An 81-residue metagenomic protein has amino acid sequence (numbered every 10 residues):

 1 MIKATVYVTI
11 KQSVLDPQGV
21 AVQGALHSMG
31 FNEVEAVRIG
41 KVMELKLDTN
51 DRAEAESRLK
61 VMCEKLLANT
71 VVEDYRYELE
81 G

Functional and structural regions predicted by a protein language model:
M1-V42, K46-G81: Long, contiguous binding/interaction regions
